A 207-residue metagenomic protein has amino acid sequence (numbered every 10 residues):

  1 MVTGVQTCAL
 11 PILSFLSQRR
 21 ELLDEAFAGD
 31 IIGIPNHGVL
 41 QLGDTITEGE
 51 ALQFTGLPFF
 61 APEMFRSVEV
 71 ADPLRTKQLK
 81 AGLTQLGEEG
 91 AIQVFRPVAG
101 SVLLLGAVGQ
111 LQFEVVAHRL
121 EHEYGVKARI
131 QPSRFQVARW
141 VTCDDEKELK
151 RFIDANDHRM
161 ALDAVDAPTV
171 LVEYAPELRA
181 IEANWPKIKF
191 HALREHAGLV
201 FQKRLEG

Functional and structural regions predicted by a protein language model:
M1, V5-F65, K77-A81, E88 (+5 more regions): Conserved nucleotide-binding/hydrolysis modules and their immediate coupling elements across P-loop/ASCE NTPase motors
V5, L86-E89, P97, V108-L111 (+1 more regions): Long hydrophobic segments that form regular secondary structure
G38-V39, P73, G106-E114, A175-L178: Helix N-cap motif at beta-to-alpha junctions
D44-T47, L111-Y124, A180-N184, L193-R194: Charge-rich, low-aromatic oligomerization/scaffolding segments with amphipathic character
P58-D72, Q131, W140: Short glycine-/aliphatic-rich beta-strand segments at the starts of folded cytosolic domains
A71, G82, L86, V116-E123: Generic, well-ordered alpha-helical scaffold segments in large soluble proteins
Q93-D144, E148, D157: Conserved structured catalytic cores and adjacent interaction surfaces of nucleotide-binding/hydrolyzing enzymes
R129-G207: C-terminal interaction appendages of subunits in large macromolecular complexes
